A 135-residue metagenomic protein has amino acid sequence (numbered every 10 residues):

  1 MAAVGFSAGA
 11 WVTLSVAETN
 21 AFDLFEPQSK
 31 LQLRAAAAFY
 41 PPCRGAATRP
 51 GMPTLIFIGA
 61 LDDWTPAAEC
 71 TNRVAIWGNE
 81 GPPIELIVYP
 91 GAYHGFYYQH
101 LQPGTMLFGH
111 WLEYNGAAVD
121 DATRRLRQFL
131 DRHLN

Functional and structural regions predicted by a protein language model:
M1-G51: Primarily recognizes the serine-hydrolase "nucleophile elbow" in alpha/beta-hydrolase and SGNH/GDSL folds
A8, E69-R73, A122, L126: Stable alpha-helical elements in mature extracytoplasmic
A17-A21, G78-P82, D131-N135: Sec-exported extracytoplasmic/periplasmic mature domains
G45, L61-A67: Short substrate-entry loop that stabilizes the transition state in hydrolases
M52, P66-W77: Short alpha-helix in the alpha/beta-hydrolase fold that links the catalytic acid
I56-I58: Short beta-strand/loop motif that positions the catalytic acidic residue of the alpha/beta-hydrolase fold
A60-D63, G91-Y93: Acidic beta-to-alpha connecting loop that harbors the catalytic carboxylate
P83-N135: C-terminal catalytic histidine-bearing segment of alpha/beta-hydrolase fold enzymes
